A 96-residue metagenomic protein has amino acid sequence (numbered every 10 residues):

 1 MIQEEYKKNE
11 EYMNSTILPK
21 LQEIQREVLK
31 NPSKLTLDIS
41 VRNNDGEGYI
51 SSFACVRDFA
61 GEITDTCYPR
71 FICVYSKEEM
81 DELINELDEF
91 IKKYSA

Functional and structural regions predicted by a protein language model:
M1-E47, I63-A96: Negatively charged, low-complexity tracts enriched in Asp/Glu with abundant Ser/Thr
I50-D58: Amphipathic beta-strand/beta-sheet edge segments enriched in Tyr/Trp
